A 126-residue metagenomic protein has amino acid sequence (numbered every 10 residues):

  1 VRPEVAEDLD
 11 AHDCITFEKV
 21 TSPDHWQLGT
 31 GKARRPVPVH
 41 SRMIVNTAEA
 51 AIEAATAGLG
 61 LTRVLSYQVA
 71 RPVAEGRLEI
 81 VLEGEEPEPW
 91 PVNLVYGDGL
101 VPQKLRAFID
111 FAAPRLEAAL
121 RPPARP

Functional and structural regions predicted by a protein language model:
R2, H25-P38, P72: Ligand-binding cleft/hinge of the Venus flytrap
A6-Q27: Short loop->beta-strand "edge-of-pocket" segments that line small-molecule binding or catalytic clefts across diverse
E7, I52-E53, R106: Alpha-helical segments flanking ligand/cofactor-binding loops in enzyme cores
T16, V37-T47: Short beta-strand-to-loop elements that line the ligand-binding cleft of bilobed periplasmic-binding protein-like
I52-R77: A ligand-binding cleft/hinge motif common to bilobed small-molecule-binding domains
S66-E75, G84-P126: C-terminal effector-binding regulatory domain of bacterial HTH transcription factors
